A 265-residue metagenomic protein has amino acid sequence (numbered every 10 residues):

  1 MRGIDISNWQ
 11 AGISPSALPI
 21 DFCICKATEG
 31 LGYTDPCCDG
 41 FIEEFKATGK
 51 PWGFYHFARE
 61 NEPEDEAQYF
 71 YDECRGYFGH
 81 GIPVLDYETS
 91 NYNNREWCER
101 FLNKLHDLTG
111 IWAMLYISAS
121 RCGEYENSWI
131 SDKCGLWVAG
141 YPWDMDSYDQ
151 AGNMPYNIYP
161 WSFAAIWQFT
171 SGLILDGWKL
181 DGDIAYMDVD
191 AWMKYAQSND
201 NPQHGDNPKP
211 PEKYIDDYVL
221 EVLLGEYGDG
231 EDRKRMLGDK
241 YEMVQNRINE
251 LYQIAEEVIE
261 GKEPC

Functional and structural regions predicted by a protein language model:
M1-I111: Substrate-binding cleft of extracellular glycoside hydrolase catalytic domains
M1-Q10, P15-A17, I130-P210: Functionally critical loop-and-helix segments that line ligand-binding/catalytic clefts of soluble enzyme domains
A27, K46, C74, L105 (+7 more regions): Sec/Tat-exported extracytoplasmic proteins
G81-M154: Catalytic domains of cell-wall/extracellular-matrix polysaccharide-remodeling enzymes, centered on de-N-acetylation
N199-K213, G230, E257, C265: Intrinsically disordered, low-complexity repeat and linker tracts
I215-L223: Positively charged, polyanion-binding regions of nucleic-acid-associated proteins
L223-K234, K240-Y241: Extracytoplasmic Gram-positive cell-surface binding/anchoring modules and repeats
D239-C265: Repeat-associated, polar segments at repeat-unit boundaries in modular proteins
